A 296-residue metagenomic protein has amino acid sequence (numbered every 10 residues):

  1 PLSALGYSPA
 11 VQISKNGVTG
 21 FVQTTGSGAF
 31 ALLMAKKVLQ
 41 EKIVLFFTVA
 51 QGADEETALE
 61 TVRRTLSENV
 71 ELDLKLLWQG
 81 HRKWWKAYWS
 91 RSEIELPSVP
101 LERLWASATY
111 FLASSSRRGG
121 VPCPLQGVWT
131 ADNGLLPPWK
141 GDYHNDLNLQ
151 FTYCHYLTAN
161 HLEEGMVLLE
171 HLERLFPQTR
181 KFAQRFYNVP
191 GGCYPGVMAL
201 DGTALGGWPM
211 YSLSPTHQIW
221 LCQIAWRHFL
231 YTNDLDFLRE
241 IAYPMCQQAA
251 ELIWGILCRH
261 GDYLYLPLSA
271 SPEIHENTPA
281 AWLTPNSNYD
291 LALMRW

Functional and structural regions predicted by a protein language model:
P1-D142, L162, L172-K181: Acidic/polar, glycine-enriched structural segments that form the non-catalytic walls/loops of the carbohydrate-binding
Q40, L101-L104, N145-N148, H161 (+5 more regions): Active-site-proximal structural scaffolding
H81, L104-S107, F111, N148 (+3 more regions): Alpha-helical packing segments of well-folded alpha/beta enzyme cores
W89-S90, F111-S115, F151-E163, W220-D234 (+2 more regions): Well-ordered alpha-helical scaffold segments within catalytic/enzyme domains
L112, C154-H155, E163-V167, E173 (+4 more regions): Structural recognition of the beta-strand scaffold that forms the well-ordered cores of secreted hydrolase catalytic
L112-S116, E170-A183, P244-H260: Long, well-ordered core segments of solenoidal/helical folds
P124-D142, P190-E240, I253-W296: The feature captures the catalytic groove of carbohydrate-active enzymes
H144, N148-H171, L175-A183, N288-W296: Glycine-rich (often Gly-Gly/Gly-Pro-rich) flexible segments and glycine-rich loop motifs, frequently accented by
